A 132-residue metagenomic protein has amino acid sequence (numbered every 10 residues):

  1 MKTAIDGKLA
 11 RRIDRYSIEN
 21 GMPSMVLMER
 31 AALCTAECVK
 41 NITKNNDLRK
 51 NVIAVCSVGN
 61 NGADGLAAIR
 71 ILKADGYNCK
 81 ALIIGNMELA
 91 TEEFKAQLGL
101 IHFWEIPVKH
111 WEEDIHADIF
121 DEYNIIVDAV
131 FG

Functional and structural regions predicted by a protein language model:
M1-I5, N46-G132: Glycine-rich phosphate/dinucleotide-binding loop and adjoining beta-alpha-beta core of small-molecule
M1-K50: Positively charged, low-complexity intrinsically disordered leader regions
